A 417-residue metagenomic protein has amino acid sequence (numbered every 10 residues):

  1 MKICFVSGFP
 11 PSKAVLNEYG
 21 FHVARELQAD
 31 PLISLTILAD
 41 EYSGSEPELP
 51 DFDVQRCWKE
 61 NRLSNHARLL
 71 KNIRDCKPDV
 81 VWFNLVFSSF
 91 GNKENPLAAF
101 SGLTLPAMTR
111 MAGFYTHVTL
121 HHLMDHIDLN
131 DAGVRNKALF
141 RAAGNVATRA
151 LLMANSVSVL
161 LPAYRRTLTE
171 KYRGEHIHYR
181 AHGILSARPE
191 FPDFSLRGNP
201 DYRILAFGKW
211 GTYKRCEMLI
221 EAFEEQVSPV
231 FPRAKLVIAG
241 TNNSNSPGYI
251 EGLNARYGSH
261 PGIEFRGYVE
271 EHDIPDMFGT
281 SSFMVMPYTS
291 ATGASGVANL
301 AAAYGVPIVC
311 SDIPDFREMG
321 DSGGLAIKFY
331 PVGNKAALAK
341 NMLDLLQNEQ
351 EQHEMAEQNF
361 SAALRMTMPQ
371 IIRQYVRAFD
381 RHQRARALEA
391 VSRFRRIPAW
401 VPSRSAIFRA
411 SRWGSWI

Functional and structural regions predicted by a protein language model:
C4, L196-K214, I220-F223, V237: Conserved donor-binding/catalytic core segment of Leloir-type glycosyltransferases
D40-S43, K235-E251, G267: Glycosyltransferase donor-sugar binding loop
G102-M111, K137-S156: Membrane-proximal helix-turn-helix segments that form the acceptor-binding/catalytic region of lipid-linked
R149-M153, L160, Y164-I184: Helix-loop-beta element that forms the nucleotide-linked donor phosphate-binding surface in glycosyltransferases
I250-H272: Nucleotide-activated donor-binding/catalytic signature segment of Leloir-type glycosyltransferases, i.e., the conserved
M277-G293, V306: Acidic donor-binding loop of glycosyltransferase active sites
P307-D312: Short hydrophobic beta-strand element within catalytic cores of glycosyltransferases and related nucleotide-activated
I327-K335, L343-E349: Conserved acidic donor-binding segment of nucleotide-sugar-dependent glycosyltransferases
